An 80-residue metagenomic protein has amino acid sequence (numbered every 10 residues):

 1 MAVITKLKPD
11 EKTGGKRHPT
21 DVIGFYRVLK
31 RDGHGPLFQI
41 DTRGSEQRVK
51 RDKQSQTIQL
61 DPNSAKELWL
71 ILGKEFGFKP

Functional and structural regions predicted by a protein language model:
M1-P80: Positively charged, low-complexity terminal tracts and the immediately adjacent first secondary-structure elements
